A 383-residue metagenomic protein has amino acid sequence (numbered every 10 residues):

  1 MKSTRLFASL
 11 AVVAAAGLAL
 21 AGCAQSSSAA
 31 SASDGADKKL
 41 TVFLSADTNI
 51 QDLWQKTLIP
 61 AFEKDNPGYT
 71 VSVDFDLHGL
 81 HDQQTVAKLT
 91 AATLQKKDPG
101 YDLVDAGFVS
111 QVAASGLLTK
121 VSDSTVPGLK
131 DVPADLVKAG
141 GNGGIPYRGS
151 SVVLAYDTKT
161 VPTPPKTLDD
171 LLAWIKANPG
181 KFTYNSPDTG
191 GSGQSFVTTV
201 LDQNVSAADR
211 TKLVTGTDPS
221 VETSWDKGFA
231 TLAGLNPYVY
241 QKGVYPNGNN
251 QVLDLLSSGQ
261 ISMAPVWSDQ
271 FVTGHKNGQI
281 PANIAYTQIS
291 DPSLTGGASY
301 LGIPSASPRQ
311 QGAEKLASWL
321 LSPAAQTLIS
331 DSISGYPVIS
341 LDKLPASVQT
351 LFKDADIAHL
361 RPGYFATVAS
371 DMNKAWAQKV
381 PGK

Functional and structural regions predicted by a protein language model:
M1-L40, K383: Short, low-complexity disordered leader/linker segments with a strong preference for bacterial N-terminal type II
D34-G107: Early extracytoplasmic/lumenal segment of secretory-pathway proteins
S45-W54, L80, G107-Q251: Extracytoplasmic ligand-binding site segments that recognize negatively charged/polar headgroups
Q83-P99, Q111-S115, N250-Q260: Short helices/loops that flank or line small-molecule/ion binding pockets
S110-A113, P265-A282: A ligand-binding cleft/hinge motif common to bilobed small-molecule-binding domains
S150-V152, L232-L235, P281-G302: Periplasmic-binding protein-like
L294-T295, S299-R361: Mature extracytoplasmic/periplasmic domains
A346-K383: Extracellular/periplasmic bilobal clamshell ligand-binding domains
